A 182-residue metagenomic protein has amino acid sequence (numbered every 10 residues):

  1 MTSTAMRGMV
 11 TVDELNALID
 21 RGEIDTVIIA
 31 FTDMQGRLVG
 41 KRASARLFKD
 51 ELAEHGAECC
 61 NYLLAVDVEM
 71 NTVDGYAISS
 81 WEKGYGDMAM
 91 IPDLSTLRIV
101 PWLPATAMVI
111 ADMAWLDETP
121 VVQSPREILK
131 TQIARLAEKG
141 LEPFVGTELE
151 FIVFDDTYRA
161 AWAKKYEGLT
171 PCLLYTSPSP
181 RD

Functional and structural regions predicted by a protein language model:
M1-S177, R181: ATP/Mg2+-dependent ligation/transfer catalytic cores
